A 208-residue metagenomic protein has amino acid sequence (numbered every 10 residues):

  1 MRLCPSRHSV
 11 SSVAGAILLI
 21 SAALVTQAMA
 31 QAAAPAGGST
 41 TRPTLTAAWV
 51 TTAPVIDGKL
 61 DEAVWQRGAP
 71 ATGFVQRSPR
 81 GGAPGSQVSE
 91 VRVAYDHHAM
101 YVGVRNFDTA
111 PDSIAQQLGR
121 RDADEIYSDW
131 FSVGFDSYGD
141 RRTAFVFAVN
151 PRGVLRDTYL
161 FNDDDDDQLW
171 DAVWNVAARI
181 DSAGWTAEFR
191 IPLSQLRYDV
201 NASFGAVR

Functional and structural regions predicted by a protein language model:
M1-S12: N-terminal secretory signal peptides that target proteins for export/translocation
R7, L18-I20, V104: In a subset of proteins, long, contiguous C-terminal domains/tails are tracked
H8-S9, A23, T51: Exposed boundary/loop context
S12-Q27: Bacterial N-terminal signal peptides
A28-R208: Structural preference for beta-rich elements and adjacent junctions enriched in aromatics
